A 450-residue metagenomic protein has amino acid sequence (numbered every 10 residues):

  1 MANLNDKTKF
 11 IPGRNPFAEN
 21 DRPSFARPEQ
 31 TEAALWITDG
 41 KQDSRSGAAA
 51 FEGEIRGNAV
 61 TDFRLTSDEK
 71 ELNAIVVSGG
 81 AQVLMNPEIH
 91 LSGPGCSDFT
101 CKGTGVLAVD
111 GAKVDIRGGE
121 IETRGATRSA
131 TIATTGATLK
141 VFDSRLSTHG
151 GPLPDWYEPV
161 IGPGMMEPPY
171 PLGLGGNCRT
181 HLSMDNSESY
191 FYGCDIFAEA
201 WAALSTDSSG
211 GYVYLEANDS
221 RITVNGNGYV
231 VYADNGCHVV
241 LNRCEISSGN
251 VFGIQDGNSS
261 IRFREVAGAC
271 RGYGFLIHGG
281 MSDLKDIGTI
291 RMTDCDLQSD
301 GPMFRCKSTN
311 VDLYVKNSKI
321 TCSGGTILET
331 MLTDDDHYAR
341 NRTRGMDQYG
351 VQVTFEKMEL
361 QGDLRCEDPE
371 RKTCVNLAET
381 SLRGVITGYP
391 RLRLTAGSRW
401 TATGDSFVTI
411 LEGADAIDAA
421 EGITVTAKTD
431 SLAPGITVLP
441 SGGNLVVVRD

Functional and structural regions predicted by a protein language model:
A2-P94, L439-D450: N-terminal segments that cap or nucleate solenoid repeat domains
L4-N5, F10, A18-N20, Q30-T31 (+20 more regions): All-beta strand scaffolds that present successive hydrophobic residues in beta-strands
I11-D43, H90-D110, T135, L146-D185 (+7 more regions): Acidic/polar low-complexity surface segments
A50, D62, N73-V76, R117-G119 (+22 more regions): Short, T/G/N/S-enriched strand-turn elements that build extracellular solenoid repeat scaffolds
F63-T148: Post-signal peptide N-terminal segment of secreted/secretory-pathway proteins
S67, L91-S92, T123-G125, T148 (+9 more regions): Residues in short coils/turns that link rungs of repeat/solenoid architectures in beta-rich domains
A414-D450: Extended, charged amphipathic alpha-helical "stalk" segments
